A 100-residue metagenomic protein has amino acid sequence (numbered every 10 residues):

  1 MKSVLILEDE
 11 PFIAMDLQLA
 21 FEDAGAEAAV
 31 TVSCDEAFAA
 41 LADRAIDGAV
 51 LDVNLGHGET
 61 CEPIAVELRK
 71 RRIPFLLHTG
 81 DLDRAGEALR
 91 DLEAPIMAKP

Functional and structural regions predicted by a protein language model:
M1-L5, D35, E87-A88, P95: Non-catalytic signal-transmission and effector/linker regions of two-component phosphorelay proteins
E8: Conserved acidic carboxylate
M15-E22: Charged docking surfaces used in two-component/phosphorelay signaling
G25-S33, A40: Short hydrophobic/Thr-rich beta-strand motif most characteristic of the beta2 strand and flanking loop of CheY-like
A45-V50: Active-site beta3 strand of CheY-like receiver
L51-R69: Conserved phosphotransfer microenvironments
L76-T79: Hydrophobic/aromatic residues positioned on beta-strands within the core alpha/beta folds
K99: A Lys-centered signature of the CheY-like receiver
